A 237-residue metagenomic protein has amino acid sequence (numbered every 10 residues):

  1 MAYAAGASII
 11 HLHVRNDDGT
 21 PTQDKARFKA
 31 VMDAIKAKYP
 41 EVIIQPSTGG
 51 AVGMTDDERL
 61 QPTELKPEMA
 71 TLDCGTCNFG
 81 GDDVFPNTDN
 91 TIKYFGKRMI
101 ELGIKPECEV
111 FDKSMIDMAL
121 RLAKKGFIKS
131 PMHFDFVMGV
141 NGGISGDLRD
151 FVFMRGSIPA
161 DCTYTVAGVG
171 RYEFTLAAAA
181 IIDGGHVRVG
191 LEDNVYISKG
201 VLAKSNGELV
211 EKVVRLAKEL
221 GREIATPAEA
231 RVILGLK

Functional and structural regions predicted by a protein language model:
M1-A4, T20-P46, K93-E101, F153-D161 (+1 more regions): Alpha-helix-loop-beta-strand connector modules within alpha/beta enzyme cores
A2, H13, A70, A119 (+3 more regions): Conserved, mostly hydrophobic/aromatic
A4-I9, E41, P67, G184-G185: A structural motif
A7-N16, I44-T48, C108-E109, A230: Short beta-strand segments at enzyme active-site cores
S8-A30, V137-M138, G142, V195-K199: Glycine-rich, proline-tolerant flexible connector loops at the mouths of alpha/beta enzymes
G19-F85: Active-site beta->alpha loop and helix N-cap motifs at the rims of alpha/beta catalytic domains
M69-E192, A203-E208: Catalytic alpha/beta core domains of metabolic enzymes, predominantly
E211, R215-K237: Mid-to-C-terminal alpha-helical segments outside catalytic/metal-binding sites
